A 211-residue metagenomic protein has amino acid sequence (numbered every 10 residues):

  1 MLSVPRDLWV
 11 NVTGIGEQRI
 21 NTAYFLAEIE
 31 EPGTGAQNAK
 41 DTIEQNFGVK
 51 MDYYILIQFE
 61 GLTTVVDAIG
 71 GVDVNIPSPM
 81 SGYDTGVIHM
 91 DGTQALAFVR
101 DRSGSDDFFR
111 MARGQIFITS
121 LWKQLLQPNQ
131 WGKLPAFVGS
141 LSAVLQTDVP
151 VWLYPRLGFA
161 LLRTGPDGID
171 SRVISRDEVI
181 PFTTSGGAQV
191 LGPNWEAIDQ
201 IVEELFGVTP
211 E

Functional and structural regions predicted by a protein language model:
M1-E211: Non-catalytic, solvent-exposed segments at the cell envelope interface
